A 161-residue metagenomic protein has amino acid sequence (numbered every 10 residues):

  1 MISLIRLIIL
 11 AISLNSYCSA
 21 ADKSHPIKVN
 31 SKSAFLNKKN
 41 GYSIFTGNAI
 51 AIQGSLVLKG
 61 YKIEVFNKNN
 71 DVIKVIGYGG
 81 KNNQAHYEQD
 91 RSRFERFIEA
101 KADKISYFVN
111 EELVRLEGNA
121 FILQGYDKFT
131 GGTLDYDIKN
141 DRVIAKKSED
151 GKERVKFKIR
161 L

Functional and structural regions predicted by a protein language model:
M1-L161: Mature-chain termini and adjacent capping regions
